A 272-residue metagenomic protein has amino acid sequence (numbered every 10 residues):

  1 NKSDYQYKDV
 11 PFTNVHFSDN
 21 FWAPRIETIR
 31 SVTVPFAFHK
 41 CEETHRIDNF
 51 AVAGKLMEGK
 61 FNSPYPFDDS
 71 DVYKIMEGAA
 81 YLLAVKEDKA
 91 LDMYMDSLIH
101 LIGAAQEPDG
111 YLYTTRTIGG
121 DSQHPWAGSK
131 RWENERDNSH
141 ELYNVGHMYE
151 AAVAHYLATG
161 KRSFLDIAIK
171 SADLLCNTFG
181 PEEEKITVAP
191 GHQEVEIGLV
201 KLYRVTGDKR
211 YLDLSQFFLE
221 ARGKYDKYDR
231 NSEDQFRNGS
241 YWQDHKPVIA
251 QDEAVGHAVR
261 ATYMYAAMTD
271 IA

Functional and structural regions predicted by a protein language model:
N1-A272: Glycan-recognition and catalytic cores of secretory/periplasmic carbohydrate-active enzymes
